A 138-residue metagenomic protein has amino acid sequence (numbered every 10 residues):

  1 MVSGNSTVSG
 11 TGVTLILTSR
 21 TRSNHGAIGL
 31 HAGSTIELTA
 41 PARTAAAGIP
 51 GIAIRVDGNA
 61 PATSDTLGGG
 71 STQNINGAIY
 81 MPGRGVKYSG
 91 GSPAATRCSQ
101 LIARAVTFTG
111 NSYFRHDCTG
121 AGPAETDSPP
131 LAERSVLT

Functional and structural regions predicted by a protein language model:
M1-R115: Long, polar low-complexity repeats
H116-T138: Protruding loop/beta-arch "assembly-hinge" segments enriched in small, turn-prone residues
